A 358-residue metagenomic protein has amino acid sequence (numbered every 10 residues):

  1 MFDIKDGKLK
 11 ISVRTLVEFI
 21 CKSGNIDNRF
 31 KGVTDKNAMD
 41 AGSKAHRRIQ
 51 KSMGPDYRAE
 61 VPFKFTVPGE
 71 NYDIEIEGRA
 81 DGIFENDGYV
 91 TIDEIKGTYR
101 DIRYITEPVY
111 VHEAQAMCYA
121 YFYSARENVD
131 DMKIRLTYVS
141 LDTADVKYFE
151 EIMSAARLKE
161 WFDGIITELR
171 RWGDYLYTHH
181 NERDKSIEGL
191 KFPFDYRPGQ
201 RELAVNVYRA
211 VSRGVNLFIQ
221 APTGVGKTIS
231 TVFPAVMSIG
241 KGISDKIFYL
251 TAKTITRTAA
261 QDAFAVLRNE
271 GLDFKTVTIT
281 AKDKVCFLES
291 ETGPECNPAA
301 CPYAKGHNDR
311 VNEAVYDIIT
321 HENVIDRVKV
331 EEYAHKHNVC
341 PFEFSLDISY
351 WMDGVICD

Functional and structural regions predicted by a protein language model:
M1-Y89, Y110, A114: Metal-dependent nuclease catalytic cores that hydrolyze phosphodiester bonds in DNA/RNA, characterized by
F65-K159: Mg2+/Mn2+-dependent nuclease catalytic core
R157-G189: Polybasic (Lys/Arg-rich)
Y177-Q220: Conserved pre-motif I regulatory segment
D184, I243-V355: A substrate-engagement module of RecA-like helicase motors
Y208-R209, T228-I243, A263-L267: Walker A/P-loop NTP-binding motif
S212-P234, K246: Walker A/P-loop
